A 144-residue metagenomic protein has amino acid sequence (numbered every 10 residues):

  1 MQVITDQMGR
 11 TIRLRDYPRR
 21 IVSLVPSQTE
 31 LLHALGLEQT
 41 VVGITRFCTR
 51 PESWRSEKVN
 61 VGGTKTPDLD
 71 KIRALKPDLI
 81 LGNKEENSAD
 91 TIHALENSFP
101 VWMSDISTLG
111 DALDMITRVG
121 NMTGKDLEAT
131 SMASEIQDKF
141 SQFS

Functional and structural regions predicted by a protein language model:
M1-S144: N-terminal ligand-binding lobe of clamshell/alpha-beta domains
